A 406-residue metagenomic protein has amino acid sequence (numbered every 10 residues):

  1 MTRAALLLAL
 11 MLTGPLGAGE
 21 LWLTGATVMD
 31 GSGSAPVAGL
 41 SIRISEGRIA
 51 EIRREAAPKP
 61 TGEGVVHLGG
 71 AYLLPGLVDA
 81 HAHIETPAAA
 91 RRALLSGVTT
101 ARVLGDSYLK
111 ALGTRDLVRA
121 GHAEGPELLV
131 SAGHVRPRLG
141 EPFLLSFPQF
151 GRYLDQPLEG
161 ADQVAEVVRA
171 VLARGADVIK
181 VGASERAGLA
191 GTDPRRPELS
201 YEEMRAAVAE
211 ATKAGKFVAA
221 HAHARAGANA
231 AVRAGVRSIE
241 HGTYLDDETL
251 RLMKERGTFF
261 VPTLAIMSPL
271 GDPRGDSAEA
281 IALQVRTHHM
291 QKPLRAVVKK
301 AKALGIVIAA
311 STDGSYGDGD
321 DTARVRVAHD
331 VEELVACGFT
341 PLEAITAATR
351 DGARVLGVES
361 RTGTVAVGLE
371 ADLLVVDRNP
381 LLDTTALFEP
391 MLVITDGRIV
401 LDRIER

Functional and structural regions predicted by a protein language model:
A4-P15: Bacterial N-terminal signal peptides
G19-L21, V28, S32-L74: Histidine-rich, glycine-flanked metal-binding segment
G25, A71, L77-E85, H221 (+1 more regions): Histidine-centered divalent metal-coordination motifs
H67-L74, A90-K216, T249-R251, R256-P269 (+1 more regions): Divalent-metal coordination cores built from histidine and acidic residues
L104, A183-R295, A309, G314-D318 (+4 more regions): Active-site core of metal-dependent hydrolases
K213, K292-N379: His/Asp/Glu-enriched, well-ordered alpha-helical/loop segment that forms or immediately abuts the divalent-metal
A348-R350, V367-R406: C-terminal cap of metal-dependent C-N hydrolases
